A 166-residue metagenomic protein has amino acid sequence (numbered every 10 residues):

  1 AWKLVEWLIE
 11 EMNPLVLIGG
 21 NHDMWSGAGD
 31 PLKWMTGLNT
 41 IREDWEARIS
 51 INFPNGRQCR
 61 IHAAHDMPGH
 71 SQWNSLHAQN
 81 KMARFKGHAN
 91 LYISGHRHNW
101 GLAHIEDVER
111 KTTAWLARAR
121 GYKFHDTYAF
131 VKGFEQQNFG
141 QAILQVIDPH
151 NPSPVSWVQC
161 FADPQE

Functional and structural regions predicted by a protein language model:
A1-E10, E46-N52, N74-R84: Short, surface-exposed, charge-dense and proline/glycine-enriched linear segments
A1-W45: Core catalytic region of metal-dependent phosphoesterases/phosphodiesterases, especially metallo-beta-lactamase-like
I9, I18, M24, I41 (+6 more regions): Weak global preference for isoleucine
I9, I41-E43, N55, V108 (+1 more regions): A generic structural signal for short, solvent-exposed coil/turn residues that cap or connect secondary-structure
E11-N13, L38-R42, R57-C59, H88 (+1 more regions): A short helix-to-beta-strand connector/capping loop
S26-S75: An acidic, phosphate/nucleotide-engaging active-site surface
Q58-A162: Conserved beta-sheet core of the metallophosphoesterase superfamily
P164-E166: Glycine- and charge-rich intrinsically disordered segments
